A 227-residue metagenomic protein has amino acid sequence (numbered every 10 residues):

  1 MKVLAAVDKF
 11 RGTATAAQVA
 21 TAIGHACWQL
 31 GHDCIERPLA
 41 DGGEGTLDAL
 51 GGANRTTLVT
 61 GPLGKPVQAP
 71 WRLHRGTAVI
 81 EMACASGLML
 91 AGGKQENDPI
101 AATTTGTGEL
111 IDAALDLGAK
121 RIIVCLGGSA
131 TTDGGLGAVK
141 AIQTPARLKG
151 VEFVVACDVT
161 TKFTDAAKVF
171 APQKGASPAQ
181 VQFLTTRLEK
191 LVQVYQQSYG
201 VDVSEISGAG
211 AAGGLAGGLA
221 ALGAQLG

Functional and structural regions predicted by a protein language model:
M1-G227: N-terminal loops that bind phosphate or other acidic moieties and the adjacent beta-alpha structural core
